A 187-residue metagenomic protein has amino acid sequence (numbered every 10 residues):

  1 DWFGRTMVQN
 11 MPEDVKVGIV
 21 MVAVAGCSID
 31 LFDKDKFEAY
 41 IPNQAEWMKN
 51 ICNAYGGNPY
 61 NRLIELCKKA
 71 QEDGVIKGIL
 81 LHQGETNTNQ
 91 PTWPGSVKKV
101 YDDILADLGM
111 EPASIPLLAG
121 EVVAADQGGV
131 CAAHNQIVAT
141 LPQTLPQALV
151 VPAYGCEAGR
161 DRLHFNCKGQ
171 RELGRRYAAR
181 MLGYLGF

Functional and structural regions predicted by a protein language model:
D1-F187: Cell-envelope and extracellular/periplasmic
